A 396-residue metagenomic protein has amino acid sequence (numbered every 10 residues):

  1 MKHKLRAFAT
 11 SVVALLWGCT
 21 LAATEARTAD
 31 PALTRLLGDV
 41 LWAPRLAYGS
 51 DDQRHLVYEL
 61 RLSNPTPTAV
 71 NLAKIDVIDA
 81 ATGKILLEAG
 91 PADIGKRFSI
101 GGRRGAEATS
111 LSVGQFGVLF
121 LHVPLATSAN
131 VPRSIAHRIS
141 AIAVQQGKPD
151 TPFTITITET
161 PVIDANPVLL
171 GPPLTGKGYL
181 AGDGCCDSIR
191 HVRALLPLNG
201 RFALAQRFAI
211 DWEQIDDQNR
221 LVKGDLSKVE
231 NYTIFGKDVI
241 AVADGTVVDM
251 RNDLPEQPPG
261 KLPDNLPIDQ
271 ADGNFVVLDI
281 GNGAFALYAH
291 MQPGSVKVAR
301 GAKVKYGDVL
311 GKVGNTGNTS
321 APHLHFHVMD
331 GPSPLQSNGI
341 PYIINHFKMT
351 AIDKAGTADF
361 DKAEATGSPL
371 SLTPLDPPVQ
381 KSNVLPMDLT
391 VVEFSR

Functional and structural regions predicted by a protein language model:
L41-W42, D52-E59: Short, solvent-exposed loop/turn segments enriched in Ser/Thr/Gly
H55, H191-A241, M250-D269: Short glycine/threonine/proline-enriched tight-turn/helix- or strand-capping micro-motif at secondary-structure
L62-A69: Asparagine-centered strand-capping/turn motif at beta-strand->loop junctions
L87-N130: Intrinsically disordered, low-complexity Pro/Gly/Ser/Thr-rich segments with frequent PxxP/GP/PP motifs and embedded
I163-G182, R190-A194, K223, L266-Q270 (+3 more regions): Acidic, glycine-rich catalytic/binding loops that coordinate metals and/or anionic ligands
I240, A284-G307: Short histidine-centered loop motifs in beta-beta connectors
G245-V247, G301-V313: A structural signal for short beta-strand/turn segments enriched in small hydrophobics and glycine
T246-Q292: Zn2+-dependent peptidoglycan hydrolase active-site motif and core
